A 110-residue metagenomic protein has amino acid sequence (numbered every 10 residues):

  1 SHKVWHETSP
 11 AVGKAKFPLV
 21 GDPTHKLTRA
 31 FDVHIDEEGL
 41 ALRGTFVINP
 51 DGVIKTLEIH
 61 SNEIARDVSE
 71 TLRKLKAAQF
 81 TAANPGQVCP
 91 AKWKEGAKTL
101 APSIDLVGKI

Functional and structural regions predicted by a protein language model:
S1-I110: Chalcogenol-based redox active-site neighborhoods
